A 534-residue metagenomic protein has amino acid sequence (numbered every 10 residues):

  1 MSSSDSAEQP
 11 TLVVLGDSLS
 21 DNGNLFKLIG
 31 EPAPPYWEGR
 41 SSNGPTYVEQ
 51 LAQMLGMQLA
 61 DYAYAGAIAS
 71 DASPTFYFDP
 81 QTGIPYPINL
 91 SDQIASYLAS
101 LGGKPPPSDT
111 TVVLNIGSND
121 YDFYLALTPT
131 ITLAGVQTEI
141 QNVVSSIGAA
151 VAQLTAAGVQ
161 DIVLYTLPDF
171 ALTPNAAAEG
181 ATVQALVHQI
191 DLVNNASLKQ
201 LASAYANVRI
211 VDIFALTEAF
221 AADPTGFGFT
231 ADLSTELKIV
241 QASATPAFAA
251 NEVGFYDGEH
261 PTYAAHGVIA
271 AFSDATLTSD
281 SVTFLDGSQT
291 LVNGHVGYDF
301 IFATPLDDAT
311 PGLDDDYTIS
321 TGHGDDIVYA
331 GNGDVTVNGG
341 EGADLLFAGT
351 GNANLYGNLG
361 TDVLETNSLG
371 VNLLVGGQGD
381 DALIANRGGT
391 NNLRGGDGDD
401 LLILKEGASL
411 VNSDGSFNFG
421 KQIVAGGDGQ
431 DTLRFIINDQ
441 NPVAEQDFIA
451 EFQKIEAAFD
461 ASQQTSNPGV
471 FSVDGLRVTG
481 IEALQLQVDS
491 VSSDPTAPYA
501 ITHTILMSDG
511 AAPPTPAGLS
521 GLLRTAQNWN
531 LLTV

Functional and structural regions predicted by a protein language model:
M1, Q463-V534: Low-complexity acidic/polar repeat-biased segments
S2-S288: Conserved active-site regions of diverse hydrolases
S18-S20, L25, D274-A275, G407-A408 (+3 more regions): Acidic glycine-/aspartate-rich tracts in secreted/extracellular proteins
T111-N115, V163, F302, I384 (+1 more regions): Structural motif
L285, N293-G294, A303-P305, P311-G312 (+13 more regions): Glycine-centered beta-turn/loop sites at beta-strand termini
D286-D316, T361, V411-N412, G426-F471 (+2 more regions): GD-rich hexapeptide-repeat beta-solenoids
L373, G379-N441, G480: Extracellular beta-strand/loop-rich repeat segments of large surface/secreted proteins
